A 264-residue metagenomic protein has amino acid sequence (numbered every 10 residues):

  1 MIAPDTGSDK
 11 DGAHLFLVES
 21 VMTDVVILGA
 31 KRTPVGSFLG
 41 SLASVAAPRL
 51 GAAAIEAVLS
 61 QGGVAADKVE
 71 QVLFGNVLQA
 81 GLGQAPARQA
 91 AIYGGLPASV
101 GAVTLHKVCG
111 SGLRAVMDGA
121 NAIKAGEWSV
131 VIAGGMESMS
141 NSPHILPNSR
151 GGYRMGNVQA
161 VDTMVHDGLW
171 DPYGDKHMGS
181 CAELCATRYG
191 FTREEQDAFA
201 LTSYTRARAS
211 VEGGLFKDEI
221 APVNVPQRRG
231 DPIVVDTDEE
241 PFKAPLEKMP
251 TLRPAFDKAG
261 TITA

Functional and structural regions predicted by a protein language model:
G7-V21: Short, Lys/Arg-enriched N-terminal segments with co-localized hydrophobic residues within the first ~10-30 amino acids
V21-L82, P86-G94, A98-G101, C181-R193 (+2 more regions): Conserved active-site "lid/cap" helical segment
K31-P34, G75-A80, K107-S111, G135-S142: Acidic, glycine-rich active-site loops and adjacent beta-strand->loop/helix elements that engage anionic groups
K31-T33, S44-A52, Q61, E195-A264: N-terminal extracellular/periplasmic Venus flytrap/periplasmic-binding protein-like
N76-V130, P172-S180, K243-A264: Conserved catalytic cysteine-centered active-site region of acyl-thioester-dependent Claisen-condensing enzymes
L105-E137, S180, A186-L215: Active-site-proximal alpha-helical scaffold in enzymes
V130-L184: Flexible glycine-/small-residue-enriched beta->alpha junction loops that bind anionic phosphate/pyrophosphate groups
